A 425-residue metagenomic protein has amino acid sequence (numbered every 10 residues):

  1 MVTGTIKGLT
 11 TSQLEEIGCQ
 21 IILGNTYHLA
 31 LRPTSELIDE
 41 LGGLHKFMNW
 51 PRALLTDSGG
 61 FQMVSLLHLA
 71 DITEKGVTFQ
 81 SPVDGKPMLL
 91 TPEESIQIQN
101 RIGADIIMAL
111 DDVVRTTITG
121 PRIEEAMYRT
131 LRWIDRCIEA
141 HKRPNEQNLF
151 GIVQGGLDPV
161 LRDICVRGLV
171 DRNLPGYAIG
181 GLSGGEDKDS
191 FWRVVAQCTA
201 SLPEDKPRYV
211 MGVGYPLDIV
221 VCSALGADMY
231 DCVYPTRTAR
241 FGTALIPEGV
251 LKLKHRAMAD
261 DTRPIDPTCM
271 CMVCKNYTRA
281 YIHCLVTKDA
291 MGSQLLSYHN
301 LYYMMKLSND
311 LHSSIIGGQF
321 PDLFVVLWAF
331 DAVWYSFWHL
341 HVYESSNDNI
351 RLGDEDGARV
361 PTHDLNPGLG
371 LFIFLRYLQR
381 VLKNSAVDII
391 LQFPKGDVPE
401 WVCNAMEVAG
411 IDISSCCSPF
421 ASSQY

Functional and structural regions predicted by a protein language model:
M1-R143, R256-A259, G410-D412, P419: Non-catalytic, usually N-terminal nucleic-acid engagement modules in DNA/RNA processing proteins
G8, D111-T117, D266-W334, W338-H341 (+2 more regions): C-terminal extensions of enzymes
I22, D57, Q99, G151 (+4 more regions): Conserved, mostly hydrophobic/aromatic
L131, A140, P144-I265, C269: Glycine-rich phosphate/ribose-binding loops and adjacent secondary-structure elements that form binding surfaces
H341, L352-D354, D364, Y377: Intrinsic low-complexity, disordered N-terminal segments enriched in polar/charged/small residues
S345, A358-T362, L369-L371: Short linear motifs in low-complexity or flexible loops
